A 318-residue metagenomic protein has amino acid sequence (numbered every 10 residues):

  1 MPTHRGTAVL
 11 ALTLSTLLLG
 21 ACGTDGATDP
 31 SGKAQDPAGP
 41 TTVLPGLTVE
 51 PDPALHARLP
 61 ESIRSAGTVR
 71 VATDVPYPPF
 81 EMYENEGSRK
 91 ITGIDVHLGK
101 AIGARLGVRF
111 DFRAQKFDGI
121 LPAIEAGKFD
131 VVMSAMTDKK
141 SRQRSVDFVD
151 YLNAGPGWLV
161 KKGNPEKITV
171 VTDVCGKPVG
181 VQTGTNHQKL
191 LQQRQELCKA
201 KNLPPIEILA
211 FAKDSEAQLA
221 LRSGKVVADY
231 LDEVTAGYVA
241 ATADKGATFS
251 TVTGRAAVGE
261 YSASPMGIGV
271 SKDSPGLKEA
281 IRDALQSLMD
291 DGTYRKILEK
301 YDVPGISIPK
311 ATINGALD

Functional and structural regions predicted by a protein language model:
L17-A21: C-terminal motif of bacterial Sec signal peptides marking the signal peptidase cleavage site
G23, A34-P53, A104-R105, T172 (+3 more regions): Extended ligand-binding regions for polar small-molecule ligands
D29-V132: Extracytoplasmic small-molecule ligand-binding "clamshell" domains of the periplasmic binding protein/Venus flytrap
P45-L59, N186-L203, D283-D318: Ligand-binding clefts/hinges and TM-proximal coupling segments of bilobed small-molecule sensing domains
P78, I91-A104, M136, A154-K213 (+2 more regions): Bilobed "Venus flytrap"/periplasmic-binding protein-like clamshell domains and structurally analogous long
R109-D173: Acidic, polar ligand-binding/catalytic clefts
M136-Q143, L191-K199, V227-S262: A ligand-binding cleft/hinge motif common to bilobed small-molecule-binding domains
N153-V160, D244-R282, P304-D318: Periplasmic-binding protein-like
